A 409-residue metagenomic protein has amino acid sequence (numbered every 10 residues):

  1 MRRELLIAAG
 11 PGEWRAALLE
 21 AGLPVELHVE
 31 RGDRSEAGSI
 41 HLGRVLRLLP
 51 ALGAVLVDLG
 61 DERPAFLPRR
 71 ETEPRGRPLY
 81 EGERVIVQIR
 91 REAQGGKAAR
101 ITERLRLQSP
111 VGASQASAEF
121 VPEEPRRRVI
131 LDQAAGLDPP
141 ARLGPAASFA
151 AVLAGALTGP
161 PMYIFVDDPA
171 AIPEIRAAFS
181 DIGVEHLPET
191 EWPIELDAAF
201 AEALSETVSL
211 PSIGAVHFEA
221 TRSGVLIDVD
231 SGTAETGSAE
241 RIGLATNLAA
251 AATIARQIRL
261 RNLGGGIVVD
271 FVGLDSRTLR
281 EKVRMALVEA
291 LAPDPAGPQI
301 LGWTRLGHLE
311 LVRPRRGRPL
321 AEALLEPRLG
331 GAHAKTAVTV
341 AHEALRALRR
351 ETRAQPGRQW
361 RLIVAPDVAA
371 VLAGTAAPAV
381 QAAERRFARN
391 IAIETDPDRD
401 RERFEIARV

Functional and structural regions predicted by a protein language model:
M1-S39, A93-G96, I101-S223, I393-D400 (+1 more regions): Extended, charged alpha/beta regions that create polyanion-binding interfaces
H28, R63-E73, V111-Q115: A short macromolecule-binding patch
E36-L46, L52: General structural concept
G38, E73-I86: Short nucleic-acid-contacting surface segments enriched for D/E, G, S/T with interspersed K/R
G43, G76-P78, A146-T158, A251 (+2 more regions): Short, basic/hydrophobic alpha-helical segments
R44-L46, E81-G95: Flexible glycine-rich surface loops and low-complexity tracts that mediate binding to linear polymers
L52-V57, P64, E92-S114, S212-A382 (+1 more regions): Conserved glycine-centered short motifs in functionally critical loops
